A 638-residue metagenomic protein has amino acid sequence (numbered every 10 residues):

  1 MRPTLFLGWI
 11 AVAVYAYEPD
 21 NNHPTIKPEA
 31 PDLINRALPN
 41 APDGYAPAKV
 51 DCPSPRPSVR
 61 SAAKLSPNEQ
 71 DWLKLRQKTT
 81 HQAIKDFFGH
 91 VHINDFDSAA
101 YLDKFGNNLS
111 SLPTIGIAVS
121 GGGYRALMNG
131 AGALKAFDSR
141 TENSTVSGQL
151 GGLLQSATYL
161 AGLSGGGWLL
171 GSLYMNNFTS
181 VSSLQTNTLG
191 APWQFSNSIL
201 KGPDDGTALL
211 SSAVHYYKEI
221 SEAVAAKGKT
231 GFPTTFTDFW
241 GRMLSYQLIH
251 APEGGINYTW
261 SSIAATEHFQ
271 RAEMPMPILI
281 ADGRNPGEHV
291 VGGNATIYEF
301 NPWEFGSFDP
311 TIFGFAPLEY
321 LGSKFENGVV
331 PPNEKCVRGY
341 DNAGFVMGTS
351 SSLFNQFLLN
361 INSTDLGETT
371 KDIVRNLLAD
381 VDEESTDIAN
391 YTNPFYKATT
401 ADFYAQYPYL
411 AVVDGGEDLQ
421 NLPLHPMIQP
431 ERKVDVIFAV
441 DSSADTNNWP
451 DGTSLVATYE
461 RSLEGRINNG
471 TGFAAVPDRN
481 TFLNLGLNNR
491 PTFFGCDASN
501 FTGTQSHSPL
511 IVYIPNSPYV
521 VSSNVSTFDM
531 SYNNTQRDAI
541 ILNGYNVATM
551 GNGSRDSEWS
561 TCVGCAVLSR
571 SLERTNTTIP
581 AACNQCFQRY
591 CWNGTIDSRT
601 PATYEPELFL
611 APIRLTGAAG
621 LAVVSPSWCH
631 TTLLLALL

Functional and structural regions predicted by a protein language model:
R2-W9, S627-T631: Sec-dependent signal peptide recognition, specifically the positively charged N-region followed immediately by
W9-A16: Hydrophobic h-region of N-terminal signal peptides that target proteins for export in Gram-negative bacteria
Y17-G123, T141, T145-S147: Signal-peptide-cleavage-adjacent N-terminal segments of secreted and extracellular proteins
G116, S120, Y124-G130, S139 (+4 more regions): Patatin-like phospholipase A catalytic core
V181-L189, N448-S508: Acidic, Ser/Thr-rich peripheral helices and adjacent loops at domain boundaries
R432-D445, T458-E464, L638: C-terminal, active-site-flanking charged/polar segments
T616-L638: Cleavable C-terminal sorting propeptides in eukaryotic secreted/cell-surface proteins
